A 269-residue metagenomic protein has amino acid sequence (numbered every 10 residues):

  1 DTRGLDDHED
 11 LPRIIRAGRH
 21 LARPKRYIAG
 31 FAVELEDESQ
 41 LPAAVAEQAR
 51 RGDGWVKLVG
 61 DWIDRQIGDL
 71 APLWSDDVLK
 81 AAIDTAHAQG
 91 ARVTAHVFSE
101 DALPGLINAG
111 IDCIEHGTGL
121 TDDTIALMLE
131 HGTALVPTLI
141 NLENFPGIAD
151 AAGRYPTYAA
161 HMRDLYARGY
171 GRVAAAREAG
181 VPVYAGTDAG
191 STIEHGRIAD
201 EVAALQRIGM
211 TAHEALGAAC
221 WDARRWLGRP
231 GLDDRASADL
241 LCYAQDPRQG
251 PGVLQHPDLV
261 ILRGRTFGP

Functional and structural regions predicted by a protein language model:
D1-A91, T124-A126, H131-L142, I148: Divalent-metal coordination cores built from histidine and acidic residues
I14, G52, V56, A86 (+10 more regions): Divalent metal-coordination and catalytic microenvironments
I28, I67, L103-A109, N141-R154 (+4 more regions): Histidine/acidic-residue-rich catalytic or RNA/ligand-binding cores of hydrolases and nuclease-related proteins
G30-L35, Q66-D76, I111-C113, G119 (+1 more regions): Glycine-rich tight-turn/loop motif centered on a GG-T
R50-G52, P104-T124, E201-L216: Structural recognition of alpha->loop->beta junctions
A88, Y166-P247: His/Asp/Glu-enriched, well-ordered alpha-helical/loop segment that forms or immediately abuts the divalent-metal
N108-C113, L129-L135, G153-R154, G180-P182 (+1 more regions): Glycine-enriched alpha-helix->loop->beta-strand junction motifs that scaffold or abut catalytic
